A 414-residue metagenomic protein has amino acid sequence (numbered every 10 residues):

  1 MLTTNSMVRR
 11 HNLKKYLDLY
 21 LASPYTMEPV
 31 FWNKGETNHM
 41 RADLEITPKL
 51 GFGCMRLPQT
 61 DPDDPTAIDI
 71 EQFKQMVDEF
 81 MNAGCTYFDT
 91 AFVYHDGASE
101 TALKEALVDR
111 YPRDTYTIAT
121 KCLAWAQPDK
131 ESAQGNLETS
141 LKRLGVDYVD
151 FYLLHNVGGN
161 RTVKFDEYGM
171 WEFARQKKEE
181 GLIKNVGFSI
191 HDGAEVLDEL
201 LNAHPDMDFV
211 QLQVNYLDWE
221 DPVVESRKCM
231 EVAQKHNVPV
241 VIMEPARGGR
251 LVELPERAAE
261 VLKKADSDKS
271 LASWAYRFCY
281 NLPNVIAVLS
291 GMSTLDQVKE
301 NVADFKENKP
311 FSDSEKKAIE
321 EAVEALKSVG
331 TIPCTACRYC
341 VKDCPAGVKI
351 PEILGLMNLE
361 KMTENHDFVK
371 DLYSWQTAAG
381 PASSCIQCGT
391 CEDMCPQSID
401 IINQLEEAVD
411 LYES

Functional and structural regions predicted by a protein language model:
L2-L13: Extreme N-terminal basic, low-complexity initiation segments that serve as generic localization/processing leaders
K15-Y116, F173, E179: N-terminal binding-site loop/beta-alpha segment at the start of enzyme catalytic domains that lines or forms
F52, F88, L103, I118 (+9 more regions): Conserved, mostly hydrophobic/aromatic
G53, A91-Y94, Y152-H155, S189 (+3 more regions): Conserved residues at the C-terminal ends of beta-strands
D61, I68, D78, W125-M243 (+3 more regions): Glycine/proline-rich, positively charged, aromatic-decorated active-site loop/lid region on the catalytic face
T86, E105, K228-S414: Structured C-terminal cap/extension of enzyme domains
Y87-Y94, K184-F188, Q211, A287-L289 (+1 more regions): Short catalytic-loop micro-motif centered on adjacent basic/acidic residues
Y94, R110-E131, H155: Structural motif corresponding to the early beta-alpha repeats
